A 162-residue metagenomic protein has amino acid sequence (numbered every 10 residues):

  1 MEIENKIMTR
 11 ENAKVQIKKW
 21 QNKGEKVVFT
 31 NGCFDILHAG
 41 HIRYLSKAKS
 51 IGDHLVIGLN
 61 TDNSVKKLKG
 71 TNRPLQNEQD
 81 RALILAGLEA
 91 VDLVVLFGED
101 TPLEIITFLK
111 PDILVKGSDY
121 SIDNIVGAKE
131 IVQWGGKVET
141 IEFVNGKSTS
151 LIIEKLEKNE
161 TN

Functional and structural regions predicted by a protein language model:
M1-N162: Nucleotidyltransferase catalytic core that binds NTPs
